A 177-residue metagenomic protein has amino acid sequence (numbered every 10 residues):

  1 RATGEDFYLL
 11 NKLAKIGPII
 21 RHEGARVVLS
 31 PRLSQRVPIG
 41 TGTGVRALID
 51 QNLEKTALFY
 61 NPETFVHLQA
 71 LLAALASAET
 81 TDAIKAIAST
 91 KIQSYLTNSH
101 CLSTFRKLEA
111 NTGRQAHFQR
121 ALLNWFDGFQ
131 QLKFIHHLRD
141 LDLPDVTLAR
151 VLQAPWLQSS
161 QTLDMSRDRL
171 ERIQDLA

Functional and structural regions predicted by a protein language model:
R1-A2, I19: Short, surface-exposed helix-loop/turn micro-motifs enriched in polar/charged residues
A2-Y8: Acidic donor-binding loop at a coil-to-helix junction in glycosyltransferase catalytic cores that engages
G4, G40-G44, N61: Glycine-centered flexibility motif
E5, G24, S34: Catalytic cores of enzymes that engage adenine nucleotides and/or redox cofactors via long glycine-rich, Lys/Arg/His
L13-V28: Catalytic donor-sugar/metal-binding loop of nucleotide-sugar-dependent glycosyltransferases
R32-N52: PAPS-dependent sulfotransferase catalytic core
V45-A177: Terminal low-complexity segments of carbohydrate-biosynthetic enzymes
